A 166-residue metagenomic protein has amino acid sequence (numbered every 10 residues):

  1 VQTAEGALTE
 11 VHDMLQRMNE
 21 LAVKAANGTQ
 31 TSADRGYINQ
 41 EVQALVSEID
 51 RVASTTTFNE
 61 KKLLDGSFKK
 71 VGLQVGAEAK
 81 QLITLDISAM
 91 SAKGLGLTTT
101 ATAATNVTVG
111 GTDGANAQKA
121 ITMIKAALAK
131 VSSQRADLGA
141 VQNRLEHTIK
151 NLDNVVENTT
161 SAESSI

Functional and structural regions predicted by a protein language model:
Q2-L8, E20-N151: Polar, low-complexity tracts enriched in small residues
E10-L21, D153-S161, S165: Extended, amphipathic, non-transmembrane alpha-helical segments
